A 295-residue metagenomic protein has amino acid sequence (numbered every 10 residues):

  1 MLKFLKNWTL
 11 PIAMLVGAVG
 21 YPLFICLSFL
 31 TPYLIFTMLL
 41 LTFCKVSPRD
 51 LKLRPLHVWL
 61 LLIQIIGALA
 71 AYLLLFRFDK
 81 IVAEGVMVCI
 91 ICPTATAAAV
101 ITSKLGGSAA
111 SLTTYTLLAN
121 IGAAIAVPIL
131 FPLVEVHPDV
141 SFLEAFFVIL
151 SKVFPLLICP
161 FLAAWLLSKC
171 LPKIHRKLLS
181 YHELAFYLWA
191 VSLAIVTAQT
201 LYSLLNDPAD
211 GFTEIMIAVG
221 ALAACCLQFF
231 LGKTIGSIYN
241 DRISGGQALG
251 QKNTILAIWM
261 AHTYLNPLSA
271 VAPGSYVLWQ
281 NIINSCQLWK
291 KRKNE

Functional and structural regions predicted by a protein language model:
M1-E295: Alpha-helical transmembrane segments of multi-pass small-molecule/ion transporters
